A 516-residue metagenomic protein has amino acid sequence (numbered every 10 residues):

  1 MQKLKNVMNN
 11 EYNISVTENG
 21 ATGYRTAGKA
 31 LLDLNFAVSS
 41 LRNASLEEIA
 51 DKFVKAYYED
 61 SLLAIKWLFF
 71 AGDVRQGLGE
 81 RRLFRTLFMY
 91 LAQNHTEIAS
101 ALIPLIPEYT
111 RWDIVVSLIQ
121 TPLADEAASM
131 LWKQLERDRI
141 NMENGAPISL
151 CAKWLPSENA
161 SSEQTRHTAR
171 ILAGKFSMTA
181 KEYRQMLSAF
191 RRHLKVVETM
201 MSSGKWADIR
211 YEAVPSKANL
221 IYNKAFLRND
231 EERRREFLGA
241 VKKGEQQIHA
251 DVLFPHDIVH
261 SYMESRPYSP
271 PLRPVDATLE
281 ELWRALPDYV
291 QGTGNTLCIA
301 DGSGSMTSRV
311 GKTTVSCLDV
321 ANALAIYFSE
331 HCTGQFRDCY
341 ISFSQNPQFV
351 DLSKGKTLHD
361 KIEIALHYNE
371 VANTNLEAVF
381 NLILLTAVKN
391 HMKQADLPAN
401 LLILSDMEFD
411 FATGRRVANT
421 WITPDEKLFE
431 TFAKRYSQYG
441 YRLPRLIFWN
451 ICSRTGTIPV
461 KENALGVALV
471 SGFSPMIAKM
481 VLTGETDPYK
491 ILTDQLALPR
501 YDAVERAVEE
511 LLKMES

Functional and structural regions predicted by a protein language model:
M1-V320, E330-S516: Long lumenal/extracellular ectodomains of secretory and single-pass membrane proteins
